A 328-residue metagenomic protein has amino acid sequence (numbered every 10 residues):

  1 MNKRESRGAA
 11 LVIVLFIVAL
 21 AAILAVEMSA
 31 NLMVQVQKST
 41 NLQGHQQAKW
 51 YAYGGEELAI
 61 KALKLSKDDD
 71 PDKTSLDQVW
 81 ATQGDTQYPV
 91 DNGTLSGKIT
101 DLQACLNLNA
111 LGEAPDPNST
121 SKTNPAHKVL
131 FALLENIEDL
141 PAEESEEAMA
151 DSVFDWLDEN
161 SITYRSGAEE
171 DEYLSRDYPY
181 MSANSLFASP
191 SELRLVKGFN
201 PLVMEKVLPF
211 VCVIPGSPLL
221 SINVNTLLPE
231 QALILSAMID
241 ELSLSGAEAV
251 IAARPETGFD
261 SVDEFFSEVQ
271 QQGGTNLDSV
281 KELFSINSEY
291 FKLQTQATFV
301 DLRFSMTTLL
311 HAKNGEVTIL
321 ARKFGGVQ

Functional and structural regions predicted by a protein language model:
N2-K3, A9-A19, I23-Q328: Compositionally biased linear targeting/interaction segments
